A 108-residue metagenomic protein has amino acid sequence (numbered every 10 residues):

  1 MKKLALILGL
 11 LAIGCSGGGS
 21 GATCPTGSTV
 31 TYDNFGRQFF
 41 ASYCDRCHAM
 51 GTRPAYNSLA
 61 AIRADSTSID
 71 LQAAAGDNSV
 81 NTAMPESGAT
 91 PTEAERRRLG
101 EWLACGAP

Functional and structural regions predicted by a protein language model:
M1-G14: Sec-dependent bacterial lipoprotein signal peptides
C15-P108: Aromatic- and Gly/Pro-enriched helix-to-coil junctions and flexible linker segments
